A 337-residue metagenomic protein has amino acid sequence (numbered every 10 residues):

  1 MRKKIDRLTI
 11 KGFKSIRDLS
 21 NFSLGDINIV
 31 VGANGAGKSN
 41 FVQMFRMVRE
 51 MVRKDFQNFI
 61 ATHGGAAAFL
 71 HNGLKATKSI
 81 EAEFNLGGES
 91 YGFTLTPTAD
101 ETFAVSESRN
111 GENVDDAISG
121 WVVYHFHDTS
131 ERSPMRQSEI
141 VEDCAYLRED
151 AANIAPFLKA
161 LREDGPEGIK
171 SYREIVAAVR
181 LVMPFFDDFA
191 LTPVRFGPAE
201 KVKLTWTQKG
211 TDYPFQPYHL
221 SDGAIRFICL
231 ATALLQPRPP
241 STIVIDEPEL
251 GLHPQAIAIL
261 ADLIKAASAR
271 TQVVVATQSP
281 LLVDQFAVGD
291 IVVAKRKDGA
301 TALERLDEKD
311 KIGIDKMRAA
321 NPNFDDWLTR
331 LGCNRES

Functional and structural regions predicted by a protein language model:
M1, A258-S337: C-terminal lobe/lid and adjacent interdomain/linker elements of RecA-like ASCE P-loop ATPase modules
M1-Q57, A61-T77: Pre-Walker A-like glycine/lysine-rich segment at the N-terminus of P-loop NTPase domains
S20, S241-T242: The start of beta-strands in P-loop NTPase/AAA+ ATPase cores
N21, G120-V123, I291-V293, L303: Conserved beta-strand scaffold positions in the cores of enzyme catalytic domains, especially in NTP/NDP-utilizing
I27-I29, T242, Q272: Residue-level preference for the first positions of well-ordered beta-strands
M51-R238, N323-E336: Phosphate-coordinating catalytic segments in nucleotide- and nucleic-acid-processing enzymes
D246-E247: Walker B catalytic acidic pair
